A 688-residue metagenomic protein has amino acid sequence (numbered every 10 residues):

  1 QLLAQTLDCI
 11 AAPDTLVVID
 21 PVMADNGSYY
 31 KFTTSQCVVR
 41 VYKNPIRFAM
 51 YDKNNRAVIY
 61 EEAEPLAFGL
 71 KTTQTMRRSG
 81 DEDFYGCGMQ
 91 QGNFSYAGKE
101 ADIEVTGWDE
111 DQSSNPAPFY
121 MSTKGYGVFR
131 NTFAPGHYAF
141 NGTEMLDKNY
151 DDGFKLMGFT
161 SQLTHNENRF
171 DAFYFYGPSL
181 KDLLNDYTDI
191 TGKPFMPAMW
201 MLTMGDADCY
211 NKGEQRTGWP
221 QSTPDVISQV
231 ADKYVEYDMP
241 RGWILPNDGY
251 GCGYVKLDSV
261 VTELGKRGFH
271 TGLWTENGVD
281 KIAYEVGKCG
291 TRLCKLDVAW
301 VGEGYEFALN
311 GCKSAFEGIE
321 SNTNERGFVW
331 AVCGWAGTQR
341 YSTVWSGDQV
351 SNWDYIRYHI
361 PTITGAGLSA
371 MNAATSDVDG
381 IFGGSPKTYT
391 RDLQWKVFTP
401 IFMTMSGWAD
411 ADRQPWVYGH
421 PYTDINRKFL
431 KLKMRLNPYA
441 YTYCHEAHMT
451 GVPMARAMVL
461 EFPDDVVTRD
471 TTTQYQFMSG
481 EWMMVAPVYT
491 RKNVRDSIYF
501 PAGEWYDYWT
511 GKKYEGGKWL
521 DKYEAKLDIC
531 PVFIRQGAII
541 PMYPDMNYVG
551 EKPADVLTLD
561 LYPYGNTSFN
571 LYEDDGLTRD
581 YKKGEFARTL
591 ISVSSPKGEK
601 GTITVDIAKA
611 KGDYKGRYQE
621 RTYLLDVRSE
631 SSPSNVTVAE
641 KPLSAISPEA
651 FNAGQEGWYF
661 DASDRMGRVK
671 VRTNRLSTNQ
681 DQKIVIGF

Functional and structural regions predicted by a protein language model:
Q1, P21-E64, F477-M478, E585-Q619: Acidic, contiguous internal or C-terminal segments within carbohydrate-active enzymes that form a structured patch used
L2-P13, R40-N54, E62-A63, F195 (+3 more regions): Extended Gly/Ser/Thr-rich low-complexity repeat segments, especially those forming or decorating extracellular
T6-I10, T15, Y51, Y60-E61 (+6 more regions): Aromatic- and carboxylate-enriched substrate-binding clefts and catalytic-loop regions of carbohydrate-active enzymes
M23-D208, W219, A231-D232, Y523-P544 (+1 more regions): Catalytic and substrate-binding clefts that recognize carbohydrates or anionic sugar/phosphate headgroups
M204-P224, T275-D280: Active-site mouth loops of central-metabolism enzymes
Q221-G249: Catalytic domains of carbohydrate-active enzymes, especially glycoside hydrolases
E317-G318, G327, T338, T343-V344 (+6 more regions): Catalytic core of carbohydrate-active enzymes
K641-N679: Extracellular/luminal ectodomains and secreted, surface-exposed scaffolds of diverse proteins
